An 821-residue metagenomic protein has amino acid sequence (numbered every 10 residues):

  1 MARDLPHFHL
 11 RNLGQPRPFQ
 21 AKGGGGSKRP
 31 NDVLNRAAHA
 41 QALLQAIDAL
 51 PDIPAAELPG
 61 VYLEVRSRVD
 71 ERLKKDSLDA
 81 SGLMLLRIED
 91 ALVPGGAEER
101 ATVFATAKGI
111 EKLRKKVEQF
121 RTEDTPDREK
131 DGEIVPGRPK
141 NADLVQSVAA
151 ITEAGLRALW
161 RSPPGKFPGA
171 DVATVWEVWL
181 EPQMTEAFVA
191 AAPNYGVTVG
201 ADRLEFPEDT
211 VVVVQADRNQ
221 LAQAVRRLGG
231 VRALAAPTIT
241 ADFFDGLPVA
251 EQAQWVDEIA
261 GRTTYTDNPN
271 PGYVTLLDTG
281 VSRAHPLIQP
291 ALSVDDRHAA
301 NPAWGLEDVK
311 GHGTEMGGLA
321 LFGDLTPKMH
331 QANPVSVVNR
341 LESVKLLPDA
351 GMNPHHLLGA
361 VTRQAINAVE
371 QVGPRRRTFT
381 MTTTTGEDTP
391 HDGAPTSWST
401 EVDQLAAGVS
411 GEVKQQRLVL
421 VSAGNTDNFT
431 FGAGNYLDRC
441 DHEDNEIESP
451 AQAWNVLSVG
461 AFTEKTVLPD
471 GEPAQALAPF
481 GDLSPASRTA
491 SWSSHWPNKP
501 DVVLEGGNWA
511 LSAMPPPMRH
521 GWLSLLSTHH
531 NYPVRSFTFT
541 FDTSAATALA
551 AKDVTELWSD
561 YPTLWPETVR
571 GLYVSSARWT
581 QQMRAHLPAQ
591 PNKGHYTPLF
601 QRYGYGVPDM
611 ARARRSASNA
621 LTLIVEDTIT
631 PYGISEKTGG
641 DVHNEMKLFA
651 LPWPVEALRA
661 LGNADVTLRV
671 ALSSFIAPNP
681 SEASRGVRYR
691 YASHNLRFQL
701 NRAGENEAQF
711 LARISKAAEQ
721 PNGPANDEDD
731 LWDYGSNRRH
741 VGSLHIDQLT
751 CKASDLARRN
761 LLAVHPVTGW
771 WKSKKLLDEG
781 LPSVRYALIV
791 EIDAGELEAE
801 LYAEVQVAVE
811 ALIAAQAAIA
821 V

Functional and structural regions predicted by a protein language model:
M1-A46, A80-T174, V178, E186-T263: Autoinhibitory propeptides
V61-L73, E177-E186: Short, surface-exposed ligand-recognition loops at beta-strand->loop->(often short) alpha-helix junctions that present
N219, L347-A453, T466, V534-A545: Substrate-binding/access-modulating region of protease and related hydrolase catalytic domains
R262-D296, P302-L357, P390, K414-Q416 (+4 more regions): Subtilisin-like serine protease catalytic core
T279-A300, F462-Q475, G481-S544: Catalytic-core environment of secreted peptidases
A546-D560: Short, small-residue alpha-helix embedded
G594-R697: Secreted peptidase-domain scaffold signal
D665-V821: Long mid-to-C-terminal assembly/interaction modules of large eukaryotic proteins
